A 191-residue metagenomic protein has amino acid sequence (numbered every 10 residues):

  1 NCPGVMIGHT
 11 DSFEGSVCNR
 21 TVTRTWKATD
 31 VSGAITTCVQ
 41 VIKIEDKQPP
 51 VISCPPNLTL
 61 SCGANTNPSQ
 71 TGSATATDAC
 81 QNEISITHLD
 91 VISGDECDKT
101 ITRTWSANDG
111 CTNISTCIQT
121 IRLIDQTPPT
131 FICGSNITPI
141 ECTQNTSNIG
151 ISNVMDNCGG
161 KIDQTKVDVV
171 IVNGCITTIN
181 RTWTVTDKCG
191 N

Functional and structural regions predicted by a protein language model:
N1-N191: Proline-threonine-serine-rich low-complexity tracts
